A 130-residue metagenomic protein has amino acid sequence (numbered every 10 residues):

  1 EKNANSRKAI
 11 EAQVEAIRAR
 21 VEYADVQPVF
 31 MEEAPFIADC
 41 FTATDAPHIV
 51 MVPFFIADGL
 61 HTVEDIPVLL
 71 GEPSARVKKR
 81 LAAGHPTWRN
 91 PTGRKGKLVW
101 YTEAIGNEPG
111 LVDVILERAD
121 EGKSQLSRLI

Functional and structural regions predicted by a protein language model:
E1-I130: Active-site-proximal alpha-helix that buttresses catalytic centers in soluble enzyme cores
